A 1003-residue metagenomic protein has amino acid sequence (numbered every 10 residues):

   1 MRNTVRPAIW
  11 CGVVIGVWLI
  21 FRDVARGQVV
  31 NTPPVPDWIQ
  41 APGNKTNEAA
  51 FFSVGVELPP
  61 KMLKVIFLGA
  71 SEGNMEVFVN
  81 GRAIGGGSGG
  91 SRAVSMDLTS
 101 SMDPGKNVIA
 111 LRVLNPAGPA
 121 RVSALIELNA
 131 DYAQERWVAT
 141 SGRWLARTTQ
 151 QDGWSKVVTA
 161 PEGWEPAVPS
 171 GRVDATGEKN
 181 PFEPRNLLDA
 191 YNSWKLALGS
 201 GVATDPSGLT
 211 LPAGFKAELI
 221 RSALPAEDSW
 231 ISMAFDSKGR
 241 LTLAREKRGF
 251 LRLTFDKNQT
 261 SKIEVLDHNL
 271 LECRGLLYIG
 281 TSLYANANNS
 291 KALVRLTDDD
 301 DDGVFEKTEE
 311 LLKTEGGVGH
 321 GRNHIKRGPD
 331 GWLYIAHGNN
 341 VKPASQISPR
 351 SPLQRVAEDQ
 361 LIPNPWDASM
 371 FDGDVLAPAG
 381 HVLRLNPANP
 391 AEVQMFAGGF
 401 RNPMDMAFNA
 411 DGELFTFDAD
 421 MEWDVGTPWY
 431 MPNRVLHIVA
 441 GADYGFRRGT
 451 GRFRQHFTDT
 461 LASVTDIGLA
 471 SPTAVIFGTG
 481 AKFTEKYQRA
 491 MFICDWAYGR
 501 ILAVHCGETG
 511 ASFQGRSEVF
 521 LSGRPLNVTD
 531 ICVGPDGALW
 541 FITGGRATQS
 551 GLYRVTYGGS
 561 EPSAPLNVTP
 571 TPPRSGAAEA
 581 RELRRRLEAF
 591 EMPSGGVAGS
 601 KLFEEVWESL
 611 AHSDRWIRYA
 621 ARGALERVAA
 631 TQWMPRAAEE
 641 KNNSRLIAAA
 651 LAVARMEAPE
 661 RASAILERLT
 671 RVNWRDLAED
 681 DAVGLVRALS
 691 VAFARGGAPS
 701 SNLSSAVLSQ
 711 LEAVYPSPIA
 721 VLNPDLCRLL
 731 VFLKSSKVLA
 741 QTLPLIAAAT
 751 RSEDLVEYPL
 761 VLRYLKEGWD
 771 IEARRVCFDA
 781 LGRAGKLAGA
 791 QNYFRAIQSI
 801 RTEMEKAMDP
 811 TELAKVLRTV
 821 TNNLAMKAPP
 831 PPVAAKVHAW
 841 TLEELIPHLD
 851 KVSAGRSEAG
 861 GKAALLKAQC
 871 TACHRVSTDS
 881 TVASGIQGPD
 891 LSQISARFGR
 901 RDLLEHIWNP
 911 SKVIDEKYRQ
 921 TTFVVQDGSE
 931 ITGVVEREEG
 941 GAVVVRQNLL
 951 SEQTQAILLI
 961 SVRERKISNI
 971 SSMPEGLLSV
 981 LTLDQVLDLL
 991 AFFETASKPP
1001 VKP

Functional and structural regions predicted by a protein language model:
W10-R22: Bacterial N-terminal signal peptides
Q28-N44, K106-D189: An acidic-aromatic loop/edge-strand motif
V56-F78, I109-L111, W164: Aromatic-lined ligand-binding clefts that engage carbohydrates, nucleic acids, or primary amines
F78-G85: Short strand-turn-strand beta-turns centered on an Asx-Gly dipeptide
L188-F590, P830, V876, S884 (+3 more regions): Beta-propeller domains with acidic blade repeats across secreted/periplasmic ectodomains and cytosolic WD/CNH propellers
I220, L283, L333, E844-P847 (+6 more regions): C-terminal capping alpha-helices of c-type cytochrome domains
D302, A863-D890, K912-E916, S929-I931 (+2 more regions): Periplasmic/extracellular electron-transfer cofactor-ligation site, primarily the c-type cytochrome heme-c attachment
G544, Y557-A864, Q887, I894-A896 (+2 more regions): Long, ordered, helix-rich scaffold segments
